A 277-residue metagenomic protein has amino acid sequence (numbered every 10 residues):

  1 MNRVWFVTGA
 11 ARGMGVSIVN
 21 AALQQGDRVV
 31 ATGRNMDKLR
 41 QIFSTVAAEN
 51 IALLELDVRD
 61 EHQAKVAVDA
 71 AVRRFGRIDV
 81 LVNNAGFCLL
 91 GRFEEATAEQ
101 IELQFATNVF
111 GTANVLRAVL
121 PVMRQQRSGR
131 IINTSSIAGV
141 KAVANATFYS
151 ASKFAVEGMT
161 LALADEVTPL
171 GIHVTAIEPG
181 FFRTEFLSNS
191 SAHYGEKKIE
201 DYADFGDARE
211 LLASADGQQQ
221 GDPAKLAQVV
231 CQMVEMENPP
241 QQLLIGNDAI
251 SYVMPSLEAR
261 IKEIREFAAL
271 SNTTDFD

Functional and structural regions predicted by a protein language model:
A11-G13: Conserved glycine-rich cofactor-binding loop
Q25-R40: Conserved glycine-rich Rossmann-like NAD(P)H-binding loop of the short-chain dehydrogenase/reductase
L56-V66, A98: The beta1-alpha1 cofactor-binding region of Rossmann-like NAD(H)/NADP(H)-dependent oxidoreductases
R92-F93, Q100-E102: Substrate-binding pocket helix/loop in short-chain dehydrogenase/reductase
L116, S152: Active-site helix of classical SDR
S136: Residue(s) in the substrate-gating loop at a strand-loop-helix junction that position the organic substrate next
T168-A215: C-terminal beta-strand-loop-alpha-helix "lid" module of Rossmann-like NAD(P)-dependent dehydrogenases
